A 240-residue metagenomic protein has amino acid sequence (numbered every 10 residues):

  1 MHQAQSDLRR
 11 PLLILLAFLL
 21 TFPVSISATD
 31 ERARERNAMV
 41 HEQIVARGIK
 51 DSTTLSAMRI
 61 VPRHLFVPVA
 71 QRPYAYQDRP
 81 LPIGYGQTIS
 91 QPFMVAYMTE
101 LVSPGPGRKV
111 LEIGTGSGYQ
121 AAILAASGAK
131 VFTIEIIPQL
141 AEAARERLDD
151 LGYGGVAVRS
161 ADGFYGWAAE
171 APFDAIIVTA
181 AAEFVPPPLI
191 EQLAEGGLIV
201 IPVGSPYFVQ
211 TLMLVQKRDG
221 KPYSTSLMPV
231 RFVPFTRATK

Functional and structural regions predicted by a protein language model:
H2, F66-P68, G197: Short amphipathic alpha-helical segments with coiled-coil-like heptad repeat character
H2-I14: Bacterial N-terminal signal peptides that target proteins for export
Q5, V24-I26: Intrinsically disordered, low-complexity segments enriched in Ser/Pro/Gly/Ala and basic residues
P11-P23: Bacterial N-terminal signal peptides
L13, V40, P186: Generic structural marker for isolated residues within well-ordered, non-membrane alpha-helices of soluble domains
I26-L111, Y119-I123, S127, L140-E142 (+3 more regions): Class I SAM-dependent transferase core
S103-Y223: Conserved nucleotide-cofactor-binding alpha/beta core module
